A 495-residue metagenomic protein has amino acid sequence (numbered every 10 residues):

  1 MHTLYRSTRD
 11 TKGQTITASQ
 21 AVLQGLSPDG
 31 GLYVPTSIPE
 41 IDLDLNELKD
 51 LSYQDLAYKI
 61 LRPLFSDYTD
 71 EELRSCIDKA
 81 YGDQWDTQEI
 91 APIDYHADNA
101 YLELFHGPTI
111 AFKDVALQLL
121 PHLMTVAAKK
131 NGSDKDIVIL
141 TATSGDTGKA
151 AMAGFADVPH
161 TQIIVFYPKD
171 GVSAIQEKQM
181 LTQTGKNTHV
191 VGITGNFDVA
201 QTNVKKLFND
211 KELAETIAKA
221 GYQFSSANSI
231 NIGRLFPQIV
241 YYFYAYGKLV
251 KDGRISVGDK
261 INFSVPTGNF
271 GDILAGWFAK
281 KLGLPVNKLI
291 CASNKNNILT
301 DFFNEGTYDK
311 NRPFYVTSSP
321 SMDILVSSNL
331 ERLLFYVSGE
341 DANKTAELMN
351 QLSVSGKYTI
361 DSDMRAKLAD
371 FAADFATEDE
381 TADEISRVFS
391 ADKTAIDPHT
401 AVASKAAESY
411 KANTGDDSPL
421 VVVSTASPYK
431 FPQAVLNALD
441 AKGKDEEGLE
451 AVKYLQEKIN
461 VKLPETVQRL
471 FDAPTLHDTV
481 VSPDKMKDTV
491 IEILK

Functional and structural regions predicted by a protein language model:
M1-K495: PLP-dependent amino-acid enzyme catalytic core
